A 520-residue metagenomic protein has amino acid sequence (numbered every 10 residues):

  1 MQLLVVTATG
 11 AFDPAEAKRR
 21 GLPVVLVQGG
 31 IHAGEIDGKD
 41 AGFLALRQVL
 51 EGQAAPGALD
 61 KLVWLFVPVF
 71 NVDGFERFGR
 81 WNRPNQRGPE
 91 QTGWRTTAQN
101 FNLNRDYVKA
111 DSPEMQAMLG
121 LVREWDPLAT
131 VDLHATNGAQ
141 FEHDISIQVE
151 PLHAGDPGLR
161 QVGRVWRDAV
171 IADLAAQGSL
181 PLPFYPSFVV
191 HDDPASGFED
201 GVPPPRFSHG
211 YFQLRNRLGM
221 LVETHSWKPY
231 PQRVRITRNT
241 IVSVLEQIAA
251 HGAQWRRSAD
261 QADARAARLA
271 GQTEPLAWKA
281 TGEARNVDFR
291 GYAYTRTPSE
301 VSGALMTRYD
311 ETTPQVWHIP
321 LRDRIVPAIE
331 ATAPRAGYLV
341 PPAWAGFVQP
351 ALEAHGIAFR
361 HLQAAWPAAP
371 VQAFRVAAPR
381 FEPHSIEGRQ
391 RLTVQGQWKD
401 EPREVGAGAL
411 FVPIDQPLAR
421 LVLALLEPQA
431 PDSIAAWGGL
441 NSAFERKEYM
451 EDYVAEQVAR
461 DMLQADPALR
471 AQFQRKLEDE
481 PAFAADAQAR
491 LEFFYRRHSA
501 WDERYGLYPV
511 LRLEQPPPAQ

Functional and structural regions predicted by a protein language model:
M1-Q520: Structured catalytic-domain cores with a bias toward divalent-metal coordination
